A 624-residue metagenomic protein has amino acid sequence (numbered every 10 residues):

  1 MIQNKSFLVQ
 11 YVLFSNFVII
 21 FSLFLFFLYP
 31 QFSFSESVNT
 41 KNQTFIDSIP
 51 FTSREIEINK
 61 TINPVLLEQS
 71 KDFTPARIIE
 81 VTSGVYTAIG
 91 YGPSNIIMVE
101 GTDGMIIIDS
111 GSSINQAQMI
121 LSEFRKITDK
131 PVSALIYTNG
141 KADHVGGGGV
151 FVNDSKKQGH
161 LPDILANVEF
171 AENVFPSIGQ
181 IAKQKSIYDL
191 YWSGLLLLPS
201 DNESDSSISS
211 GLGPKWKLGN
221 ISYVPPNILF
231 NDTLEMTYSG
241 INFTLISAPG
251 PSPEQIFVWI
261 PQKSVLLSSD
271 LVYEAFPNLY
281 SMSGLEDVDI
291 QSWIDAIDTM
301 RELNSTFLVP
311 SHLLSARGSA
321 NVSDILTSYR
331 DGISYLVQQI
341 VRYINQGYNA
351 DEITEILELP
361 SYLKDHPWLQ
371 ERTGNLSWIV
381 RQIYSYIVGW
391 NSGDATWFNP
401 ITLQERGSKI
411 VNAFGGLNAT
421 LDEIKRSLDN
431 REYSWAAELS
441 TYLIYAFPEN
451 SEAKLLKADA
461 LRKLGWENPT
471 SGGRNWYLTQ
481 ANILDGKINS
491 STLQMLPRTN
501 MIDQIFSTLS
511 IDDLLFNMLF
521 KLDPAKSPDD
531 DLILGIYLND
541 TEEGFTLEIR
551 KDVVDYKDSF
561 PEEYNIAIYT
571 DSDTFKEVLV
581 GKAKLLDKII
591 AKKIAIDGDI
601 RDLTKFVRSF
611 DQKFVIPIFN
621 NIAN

Functional and structural regions predicted by a protein language model:
M1-Y11: N-terminal secretory signal peptides that target proteins for export/translocation
E36-E68, A182-K183, L195-G211, K215-W216 (+2 more regions): Accessory terminal helices/loops
F73, I78-V81, T102-G104, N115-D163: Active-site metal-binding motif and surrounding structural segment of the metallo-beta-lactamase
P75-T128, F257-I260, S264-D270: Conserved beta-strand hairpin/beta-sheet module of binuclear metal-dependent hydrolase folds, prominently
E80, E172-S247, S292-N304: Metallo-beta-lactamase
G84, V99, D109, F124 (+9 more regions): Divalent metal-coordination and catalytic microenvironments
M105, S112-I114, V224, T233-T237 (+1 more regions): Metallo-beta-lactamase
R426, E432-E438, Y442-Y445, E449 (+2 more regions): Feature captures hydrophobic
